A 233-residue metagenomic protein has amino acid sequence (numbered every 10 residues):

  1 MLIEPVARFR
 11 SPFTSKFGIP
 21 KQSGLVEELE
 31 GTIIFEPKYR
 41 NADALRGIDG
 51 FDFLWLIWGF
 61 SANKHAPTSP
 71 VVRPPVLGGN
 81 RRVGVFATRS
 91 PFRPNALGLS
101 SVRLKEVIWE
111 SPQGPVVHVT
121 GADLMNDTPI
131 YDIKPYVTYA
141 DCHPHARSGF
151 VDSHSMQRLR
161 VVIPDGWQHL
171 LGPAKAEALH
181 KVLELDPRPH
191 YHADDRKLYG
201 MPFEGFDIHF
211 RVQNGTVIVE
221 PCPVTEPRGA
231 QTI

Functional and structural regions predicted by a protein language model:
M1-L97, W109-H118, A122-I233: Mixed-charge, low-complexity intrinsically disordered regions
V102-K105: Conserved positions in beta-strands of structured domains
